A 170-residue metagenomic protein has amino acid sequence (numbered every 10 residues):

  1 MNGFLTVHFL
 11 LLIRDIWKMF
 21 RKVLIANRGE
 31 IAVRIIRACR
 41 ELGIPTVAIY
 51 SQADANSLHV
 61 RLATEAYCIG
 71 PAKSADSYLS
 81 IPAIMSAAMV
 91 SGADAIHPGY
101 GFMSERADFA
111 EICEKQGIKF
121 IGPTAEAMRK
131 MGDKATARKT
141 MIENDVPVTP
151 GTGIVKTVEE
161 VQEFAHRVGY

Functional and structural regions predicted by a protein language model:
M1-L11: N-terminal amphipathic/hydrophobic targeting modules at extreme N-termini, encompassing cleavable Sec/SRP-type signal
D15-Y170: N-terminal beta-alpha lobe that positions the nucleotide/phosphoryl donor in ATP/NTP-coupled carboxylate activation
